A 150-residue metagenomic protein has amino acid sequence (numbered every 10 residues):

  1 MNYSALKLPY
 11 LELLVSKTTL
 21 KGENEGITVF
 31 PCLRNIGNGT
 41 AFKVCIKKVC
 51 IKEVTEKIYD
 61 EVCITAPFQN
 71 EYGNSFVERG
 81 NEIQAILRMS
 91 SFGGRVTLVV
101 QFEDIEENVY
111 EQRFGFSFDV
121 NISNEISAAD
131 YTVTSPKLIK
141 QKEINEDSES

Functional and structural regions predicted by a protein language model:
M1-F42, K47-C50: Membrane-proximal alpha-helical anchors
L20, N38, F42-S150: An amphipathic alpha-helical interaction surface
